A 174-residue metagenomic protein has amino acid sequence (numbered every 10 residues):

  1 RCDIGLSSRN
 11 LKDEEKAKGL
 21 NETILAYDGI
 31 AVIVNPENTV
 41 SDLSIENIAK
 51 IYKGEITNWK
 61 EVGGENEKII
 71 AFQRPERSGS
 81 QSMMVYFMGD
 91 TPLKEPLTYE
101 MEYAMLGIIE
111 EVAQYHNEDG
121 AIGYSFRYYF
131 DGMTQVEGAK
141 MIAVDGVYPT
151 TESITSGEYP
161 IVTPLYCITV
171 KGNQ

Functional and structural regions predicted by a protein language model:
R1-Q174: Exported/periplasmic ABC-transporter solute-binding proteins
